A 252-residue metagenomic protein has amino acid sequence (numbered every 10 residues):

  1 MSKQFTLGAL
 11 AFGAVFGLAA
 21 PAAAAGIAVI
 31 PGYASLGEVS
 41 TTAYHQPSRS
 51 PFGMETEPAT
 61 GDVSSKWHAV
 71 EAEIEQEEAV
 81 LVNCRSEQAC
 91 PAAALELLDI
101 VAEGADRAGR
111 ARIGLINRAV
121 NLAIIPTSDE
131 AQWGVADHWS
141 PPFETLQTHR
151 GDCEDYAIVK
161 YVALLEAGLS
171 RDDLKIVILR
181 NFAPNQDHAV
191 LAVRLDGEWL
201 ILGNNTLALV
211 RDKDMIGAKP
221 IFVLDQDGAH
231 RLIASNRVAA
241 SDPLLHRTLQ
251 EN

Functional and structural regions predicted by a protein language model:
S2-G8, P21-N252: A structural boundary/capping signal
A9-G17: Bacterial N-terminal signal peptides
